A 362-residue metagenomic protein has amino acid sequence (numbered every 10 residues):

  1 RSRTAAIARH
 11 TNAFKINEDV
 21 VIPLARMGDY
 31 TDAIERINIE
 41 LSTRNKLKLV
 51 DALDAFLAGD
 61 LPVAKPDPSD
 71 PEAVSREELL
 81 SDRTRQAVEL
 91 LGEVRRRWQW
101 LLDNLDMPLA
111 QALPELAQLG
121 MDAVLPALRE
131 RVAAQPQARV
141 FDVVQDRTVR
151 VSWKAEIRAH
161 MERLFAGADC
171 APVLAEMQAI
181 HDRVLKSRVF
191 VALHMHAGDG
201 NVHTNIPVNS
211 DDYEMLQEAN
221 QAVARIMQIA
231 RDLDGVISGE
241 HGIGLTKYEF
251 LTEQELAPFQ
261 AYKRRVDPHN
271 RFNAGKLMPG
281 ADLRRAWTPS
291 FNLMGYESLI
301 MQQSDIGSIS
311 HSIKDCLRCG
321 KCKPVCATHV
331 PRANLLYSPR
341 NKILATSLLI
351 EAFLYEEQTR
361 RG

Functional and structural regions predicted by a protein language model:
R1-Q217: C-terminal substrate-recognition/cap domain of FAD-linked oxidoreductases
R9-N12, K46-V50, E240, N273-M278 (+2 more regions): Short coil/turn segments at secondary-structure boundaries
R44-L47, R225-E240, R271: Flexible helix-coil linker/hinge segments at domain or subdomain boundaries
D212-A230, P258: Helical (often loop-to-helix) elements that flank the catalytic cores of nucleotide-handling enzymes
Q217, R284, S290-I313, H329-G362: Ferredoxin-type iron-sulfur electron-transfer modules in oxidoreductases and energy-metabolism complexes
S238-G244, I313-P331, G362: Local cysteine-cluster metal-coordination motifs and their immediate loop/turn environment, predominantly Fe-S cluster
Q254-E255: Cyclic nucleotide signaling catalytic output domains
D267: Conserved, mostly hydrophobic/aromatic
